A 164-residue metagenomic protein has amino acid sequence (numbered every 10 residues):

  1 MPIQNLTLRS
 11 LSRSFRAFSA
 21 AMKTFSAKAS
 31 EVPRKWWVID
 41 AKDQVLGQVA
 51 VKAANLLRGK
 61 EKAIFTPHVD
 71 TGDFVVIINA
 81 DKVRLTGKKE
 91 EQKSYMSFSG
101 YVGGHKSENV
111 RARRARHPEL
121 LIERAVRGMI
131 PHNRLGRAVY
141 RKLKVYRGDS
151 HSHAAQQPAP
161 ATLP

Functional and structural regions predicted by a protein language model:
M1-K23: N-terminal organelle transit peptides
F15-R124, R134, Q157-P164: Ribosome large-subunit tunnel/peptidyl-transferase-proximal elements
R127: Acidic, metal-associated active-site segment
G136, R141-P164: Charged phosphate-binding loop/patch that engages nucleotide di/tri-phosphates or the phosphate backbone of nucleic
